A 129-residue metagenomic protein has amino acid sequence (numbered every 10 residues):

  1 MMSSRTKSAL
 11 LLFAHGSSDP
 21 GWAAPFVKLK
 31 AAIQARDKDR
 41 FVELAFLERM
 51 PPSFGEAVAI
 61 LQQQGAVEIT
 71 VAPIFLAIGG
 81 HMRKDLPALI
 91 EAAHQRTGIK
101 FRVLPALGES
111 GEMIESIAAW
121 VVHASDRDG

Functional and structural regions predicted by a protein language model:
M1-G129: Active-site-proximal alpha-helix that buttresses catalytic centers in soluble enzyme cores
